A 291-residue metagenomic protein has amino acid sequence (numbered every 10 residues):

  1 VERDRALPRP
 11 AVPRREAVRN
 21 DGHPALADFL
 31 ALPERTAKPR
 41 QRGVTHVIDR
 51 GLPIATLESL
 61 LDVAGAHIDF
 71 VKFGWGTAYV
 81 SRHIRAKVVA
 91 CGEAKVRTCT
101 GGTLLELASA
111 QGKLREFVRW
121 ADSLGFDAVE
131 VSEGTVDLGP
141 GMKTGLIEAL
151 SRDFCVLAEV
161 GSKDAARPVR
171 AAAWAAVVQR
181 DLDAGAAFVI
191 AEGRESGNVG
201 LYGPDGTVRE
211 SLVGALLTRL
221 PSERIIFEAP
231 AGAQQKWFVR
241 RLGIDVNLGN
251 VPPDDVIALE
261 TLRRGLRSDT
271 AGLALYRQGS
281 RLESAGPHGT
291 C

Functional and structural regions predicted by a protein language model:
L7-A90: Conserved N-terminal beta1-alpha1 strand-loop-helix module at the mouth
V12-R15, N20-P33, A215-C291: C-terminal alpha-helical cap/extension of soluble enzyme domains
Q41-A55, G74-A78, C99-K113, E159-A173: Active-site mouth loops of central-metabolism enzymes
R42-I48, D69-F73, T98-G102, V129-V131 (+4 more regions): Hydrophobic faces of well-ordered beta-strands that scaffold small-molecule active sites in alpha/beta enzyme cores
G51-V63, H83, S109-W120, R170-R180: Short, acidic/polar
L60-A64, C91, W120-A121, A149-L150 (+3 more regions): Generic structural signal for hydrophobic
A78-A90, A108-E116, E133-F154, P168-R170 (+3 more regions): Active-site-adjacent beta->alpha loops and helix N-cap segments on the catalytic face of soluble alpha/beta enzymes
E130-T135, D183-N198, D245-L259: Glycine-rich phosphate-binding active-site loops on the catalytic face of alpha/beta enzymes
